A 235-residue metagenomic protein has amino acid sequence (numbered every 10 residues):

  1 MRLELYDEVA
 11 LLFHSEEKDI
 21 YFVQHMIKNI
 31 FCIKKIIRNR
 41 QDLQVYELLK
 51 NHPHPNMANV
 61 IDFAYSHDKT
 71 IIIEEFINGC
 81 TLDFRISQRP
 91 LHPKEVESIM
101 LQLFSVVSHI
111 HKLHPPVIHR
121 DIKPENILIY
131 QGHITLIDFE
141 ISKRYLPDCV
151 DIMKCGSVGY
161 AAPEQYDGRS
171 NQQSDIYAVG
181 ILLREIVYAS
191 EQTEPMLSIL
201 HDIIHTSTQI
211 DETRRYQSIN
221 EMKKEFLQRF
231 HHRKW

Functional and structural regions predicted by a protein language model:
A10-L43, E47: ATP-binding glycine-rich loop module of kinase domains
P53-D62: Conserved HxN/HPN-centered segment at the entrance to the catalytic loop of eukaryotic protein kinase-like domains
H67-T81: Conserved short submotifs of the Hanks-type protein kinase catalytic core that shape the nucleotide-binding pocket
L82-L91: AlphaC helix of the protein kinase catalytic domain
I99-M100: Activation segment signature within eukaryotic-like protein kinase domains
H111-I129: Catalytic-loop of the protein kinase fold
V150-E164: Conserved activation segment of eukaryotic-like protein kinases, specifically the C-terminal portion of the activation
D175: Conserved catalytic-loop aspartate of Hanks-type protein kinases
